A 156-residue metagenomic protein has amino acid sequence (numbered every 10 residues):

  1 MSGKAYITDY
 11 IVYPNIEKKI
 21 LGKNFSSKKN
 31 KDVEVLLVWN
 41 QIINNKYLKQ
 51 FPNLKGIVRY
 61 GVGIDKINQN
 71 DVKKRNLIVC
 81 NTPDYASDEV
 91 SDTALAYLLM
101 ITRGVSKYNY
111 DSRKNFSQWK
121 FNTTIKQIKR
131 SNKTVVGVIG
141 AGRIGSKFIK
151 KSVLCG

Functional and structural regions predicted by a protein language model:
M1-V38: N-terminal glycine-/charge-rich "phosphate-binding" loop or analogous flexible N-terminal tail
S2-G3, K19, T124-G156: Rossmann-like dinucleotide/phosphate-binding beta-alpha-beta segment
I42-L54: Rossmann-fold NAD(P) dinucleotide-binding segment
Y60-G61, L77-D88: Short beta->alpha connector loops at strand-helix junctions that form conserved, small/polar/Pro-enriched
G63-K66, Y85-A86, V135, R143: Residue-level detector of alpha-helix initiation sites
D65-N76: Rossmann-fold NAD(P)-binding glycine/threonine-rich loop
P83-V135: Phosphate-binding beta-alpha-beta segment of Rossmann-like dinucleotide-binding domains, i.e., the NAD(P)
